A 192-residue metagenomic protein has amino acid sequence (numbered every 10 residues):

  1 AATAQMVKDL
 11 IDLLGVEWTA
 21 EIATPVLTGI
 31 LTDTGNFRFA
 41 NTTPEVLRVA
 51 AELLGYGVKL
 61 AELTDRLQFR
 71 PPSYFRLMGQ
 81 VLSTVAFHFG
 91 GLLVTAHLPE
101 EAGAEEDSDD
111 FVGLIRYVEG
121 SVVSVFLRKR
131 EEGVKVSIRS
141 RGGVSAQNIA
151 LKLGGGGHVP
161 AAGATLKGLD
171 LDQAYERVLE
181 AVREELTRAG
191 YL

Functional and structural regions predicted by a protein language model:
A1-V49: Short alpha-helices
T32-L192: Hydrophobic helix-and-loop "lid/oligomerization" segment in the mid-to-C-terminal part of catalytic domains
